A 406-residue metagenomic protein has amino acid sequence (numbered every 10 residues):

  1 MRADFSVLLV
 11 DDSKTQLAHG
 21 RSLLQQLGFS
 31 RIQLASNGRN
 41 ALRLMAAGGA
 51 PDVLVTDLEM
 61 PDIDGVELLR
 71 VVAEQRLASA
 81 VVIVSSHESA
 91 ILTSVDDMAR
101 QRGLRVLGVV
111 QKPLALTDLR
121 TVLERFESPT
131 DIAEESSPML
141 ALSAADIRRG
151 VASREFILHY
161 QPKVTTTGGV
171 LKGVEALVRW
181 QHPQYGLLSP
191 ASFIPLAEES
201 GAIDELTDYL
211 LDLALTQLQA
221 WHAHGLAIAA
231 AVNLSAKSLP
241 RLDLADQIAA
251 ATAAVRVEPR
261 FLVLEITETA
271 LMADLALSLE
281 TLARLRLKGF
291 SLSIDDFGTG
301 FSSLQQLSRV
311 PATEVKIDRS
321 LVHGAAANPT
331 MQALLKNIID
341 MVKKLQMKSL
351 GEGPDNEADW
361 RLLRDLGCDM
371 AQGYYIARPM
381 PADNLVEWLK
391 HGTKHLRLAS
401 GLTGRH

Functional and structural regions predicted by a protein language model:
F5, K14-Q33: Two-component/phosphorelay signaling modules centered on CheY-like receiver
D11, D57, D318: Active-site residues of response regulator receiver
D12, L34-R43, G65: Helix N-cap/capping motif at the beta->alpha junctions
G49-V55, V82, A312: Active-site beta3 strand of CheY-like receiver
E67-R70, E74, H87-G108: Alpha4 helix (beta4-alpha4-beta5 surface) of REC/receiver domains from two-component response regulators
H87, V109-R120, A236-S238, E265-A273 (+1 more regions): EAL-family c-di-GMP phosphodiesterase catalytic domain
R125-I157, A197-G201, L242-A245, L279 (+1 more regions): C-di-GMP signaling machinery
M139-R256, A270: Bacterial c-di-GMP phosphodiesterase EAL domain
